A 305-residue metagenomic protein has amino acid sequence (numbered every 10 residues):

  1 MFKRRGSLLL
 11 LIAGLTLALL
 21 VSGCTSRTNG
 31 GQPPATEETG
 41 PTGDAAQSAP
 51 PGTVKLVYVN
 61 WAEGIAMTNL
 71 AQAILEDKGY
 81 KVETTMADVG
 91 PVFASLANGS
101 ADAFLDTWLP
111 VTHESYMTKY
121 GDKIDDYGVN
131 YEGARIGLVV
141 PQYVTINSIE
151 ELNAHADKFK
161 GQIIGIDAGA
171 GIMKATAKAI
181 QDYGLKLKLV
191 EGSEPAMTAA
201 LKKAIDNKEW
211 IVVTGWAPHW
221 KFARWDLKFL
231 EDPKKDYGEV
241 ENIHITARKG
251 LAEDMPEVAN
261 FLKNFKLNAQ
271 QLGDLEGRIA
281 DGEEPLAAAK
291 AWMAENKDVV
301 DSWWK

Functional and structural regions predicted by a protein language model:
V21-E37: Bacterial lipoprotein signal-peptidase II cleavage site
S48-E63, Y80-T85, K160-I164, L262: Short, well-ordered beta-strand elements
V59-A62, E83-S95, L189-A200: Short helix-initiation/N-cap motifs at beta->coil->alpha
T68, D88-D122, A199-A200, W220-D226: Pocket-flanking alpha-helical
L70-G79, A156-L189, A294: Ligand-binding cleft/hinge of the Venus flytrap
A101-L105, A168-K234: Ligand-binding pocket segment of bilobal, Venus flytrap-like solute-binding proteins
G121-G169: A conserved helix-loop-strand patch within extracytoplasmic ligand-binding domains of the periplasmic binding
R135-T145, E241-M255: A bilobed periplasmic-binding-protein/Venus flytrap-type ligand-binding module shared by bacterial periplasmic
